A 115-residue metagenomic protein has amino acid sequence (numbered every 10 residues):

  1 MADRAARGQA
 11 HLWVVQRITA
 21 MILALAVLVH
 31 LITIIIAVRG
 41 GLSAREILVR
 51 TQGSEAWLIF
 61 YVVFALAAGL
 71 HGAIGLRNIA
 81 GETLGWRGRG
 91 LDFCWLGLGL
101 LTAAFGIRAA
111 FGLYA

Functional and structural regions predicted by a protein language model:
M1-A115: Membrane-embedded alpha-helical bundles that constitute the cytochrome b-like, heme-associated redox core of multi-pass
